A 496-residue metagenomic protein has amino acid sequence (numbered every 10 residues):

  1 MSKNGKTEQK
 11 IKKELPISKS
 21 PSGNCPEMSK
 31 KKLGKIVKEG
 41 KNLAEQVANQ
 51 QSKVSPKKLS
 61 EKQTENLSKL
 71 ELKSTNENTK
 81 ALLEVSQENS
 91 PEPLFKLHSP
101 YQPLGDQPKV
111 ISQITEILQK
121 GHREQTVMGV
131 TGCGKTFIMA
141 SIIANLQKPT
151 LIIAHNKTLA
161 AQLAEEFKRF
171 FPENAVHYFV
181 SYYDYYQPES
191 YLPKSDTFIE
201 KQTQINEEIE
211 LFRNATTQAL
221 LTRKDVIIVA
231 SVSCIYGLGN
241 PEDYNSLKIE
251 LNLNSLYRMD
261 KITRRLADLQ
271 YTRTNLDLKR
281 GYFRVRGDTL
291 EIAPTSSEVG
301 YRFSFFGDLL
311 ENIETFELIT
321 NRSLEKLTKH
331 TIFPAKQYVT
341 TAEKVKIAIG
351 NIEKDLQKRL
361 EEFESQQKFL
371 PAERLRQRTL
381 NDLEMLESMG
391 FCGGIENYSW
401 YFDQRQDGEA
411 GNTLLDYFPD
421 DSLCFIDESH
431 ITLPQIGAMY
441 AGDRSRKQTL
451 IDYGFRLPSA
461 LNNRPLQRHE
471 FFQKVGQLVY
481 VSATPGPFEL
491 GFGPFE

Functional and structural regions predicted by a protein language model:
S2-E496: ASCE RecA-like P-loop NTPase motor cores that couple ATP hydrolysis to mechanical translocation on nucleic acids
